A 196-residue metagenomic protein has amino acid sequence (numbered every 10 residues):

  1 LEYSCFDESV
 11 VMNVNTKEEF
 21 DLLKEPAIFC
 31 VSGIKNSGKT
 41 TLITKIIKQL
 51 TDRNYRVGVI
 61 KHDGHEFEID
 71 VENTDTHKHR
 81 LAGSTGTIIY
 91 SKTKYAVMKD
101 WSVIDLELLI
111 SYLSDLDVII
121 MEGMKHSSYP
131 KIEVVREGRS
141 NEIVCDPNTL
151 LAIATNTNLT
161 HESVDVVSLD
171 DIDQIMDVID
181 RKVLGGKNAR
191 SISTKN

Functional and structural regions predicted by a protein language model:
L1, Y55-V57, K131-I132, L151: Hydrophobic anchor at the start of a short beta-strand that flanks the dinucleotide cofactor-binding loop
L1-P26: Conserved alpha/beta core of the MobA/IspD/sugar-nucleotide pyrophosphorylase nucleotidyltransferase superfamily
V31: Hydrophobic anchor at the beta1->P-loop junction of P-loop NTPases
K35: The conserved Walker
K39: Conserved lysine of the Walker
K45-W101: N-terminal phosphate/diphosphate-binding loop that engages ATP/GTP or pyrophosphate donors across diverse enzyme folds
M98-S127: Phosphate-binding/switch loop-helix module in NTP-utilizing enzymes
V118-A189: Phosphate/Mg2+-binding loops and adjacent switch elements in nucleotide/diphosphate-handling enzyme cores
